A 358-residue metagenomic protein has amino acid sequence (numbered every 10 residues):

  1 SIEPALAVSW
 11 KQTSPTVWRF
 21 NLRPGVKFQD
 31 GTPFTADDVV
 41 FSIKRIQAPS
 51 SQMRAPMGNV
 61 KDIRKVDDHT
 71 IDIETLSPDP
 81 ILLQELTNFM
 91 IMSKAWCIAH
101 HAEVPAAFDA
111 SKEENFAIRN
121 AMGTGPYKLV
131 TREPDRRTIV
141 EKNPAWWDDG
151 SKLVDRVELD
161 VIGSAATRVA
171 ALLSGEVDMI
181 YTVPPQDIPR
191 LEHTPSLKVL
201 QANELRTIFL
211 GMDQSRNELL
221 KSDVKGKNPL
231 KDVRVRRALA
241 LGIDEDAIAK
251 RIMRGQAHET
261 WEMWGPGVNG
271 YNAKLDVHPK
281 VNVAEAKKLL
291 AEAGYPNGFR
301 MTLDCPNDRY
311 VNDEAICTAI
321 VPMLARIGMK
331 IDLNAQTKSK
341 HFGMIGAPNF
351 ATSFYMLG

Functional and structural regions predicted by a protein language model:
V8-Q52, V66, D72-S77, L82-L83 (+3 more regions): Aromatic- and charge-enriched surface segment that lines or borders ligand/interaction sites
K11, A55-A106: Surface-exposed binding/hinge segments that line and control ligand-binding clefts or catalytic entry sites
G31, D178, E192-V199, L303 (+2 more regions): Periplasmic binding protein-like
A36-S42, D68-D72, G125-P126, V154-R156 (+4 more regions): Alpha-helical secondary-structure segments
E85, N203-K221, G226, E262 (+1 more regions): Acidic-aromatic pocket-rim loops
M90-K152, R156-E158, V283-A284, K288: Gly/Pro-rich hinge or "lid" segments in bacterial periplasmic/extracellular proteins
N115, P144-R190, V233, T318-V321 (+2 more regions): Ligand-site clamp/hinge motif
L241, H258-E292, R309-E314: Structural transition elements
